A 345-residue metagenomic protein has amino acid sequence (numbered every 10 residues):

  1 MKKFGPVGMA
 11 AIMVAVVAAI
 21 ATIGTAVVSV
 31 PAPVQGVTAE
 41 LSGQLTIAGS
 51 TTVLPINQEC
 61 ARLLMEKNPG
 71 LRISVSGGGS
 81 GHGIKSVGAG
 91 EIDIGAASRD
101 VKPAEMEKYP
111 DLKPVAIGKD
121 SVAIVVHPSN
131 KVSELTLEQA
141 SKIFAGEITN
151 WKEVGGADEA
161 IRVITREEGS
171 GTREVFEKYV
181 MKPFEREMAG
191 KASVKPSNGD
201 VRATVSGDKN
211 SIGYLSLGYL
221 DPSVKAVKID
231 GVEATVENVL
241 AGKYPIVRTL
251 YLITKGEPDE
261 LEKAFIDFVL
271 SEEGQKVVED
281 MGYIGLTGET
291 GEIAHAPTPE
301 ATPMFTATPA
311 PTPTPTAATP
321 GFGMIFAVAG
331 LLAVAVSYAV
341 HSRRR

Functional and structural regions predicted by a protein language model:
K2-Q35: Hydrophobic secretory-pathway targeting helix
K3, G330-R345: C-terminal membrane-anchoring or membrane-association module
F4-I12, A317-A329: Short, hydrophobic alpha-helical membrane anchors of single-pass surface/secreted proteins
G24-T319, A333-V340: Exported/periplasmic ABC-transporter solute-binding proteins
